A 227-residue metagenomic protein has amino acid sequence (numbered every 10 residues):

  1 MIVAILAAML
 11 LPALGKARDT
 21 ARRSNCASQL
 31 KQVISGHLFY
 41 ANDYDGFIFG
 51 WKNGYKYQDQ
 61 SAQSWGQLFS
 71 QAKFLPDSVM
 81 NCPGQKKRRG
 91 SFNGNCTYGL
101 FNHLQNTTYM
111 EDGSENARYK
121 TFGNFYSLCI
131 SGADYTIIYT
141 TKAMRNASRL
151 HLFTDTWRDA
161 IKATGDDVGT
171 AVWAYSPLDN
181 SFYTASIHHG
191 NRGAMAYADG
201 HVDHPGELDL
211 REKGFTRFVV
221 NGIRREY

Functional and structural regions predicted by a protein language model:
M1-R18: N-terminal single-pass transmembrane signal-anchor helix
R22-R23: Catalytic-site/binding-pocket detector for metal-dependent nucleotidyl cyclases and the c-di-GMP signaling machinery
C26-Y227: Short, well-structured segments within or immediately adjacent to enzyme catalytic domains that line ligand-binding
